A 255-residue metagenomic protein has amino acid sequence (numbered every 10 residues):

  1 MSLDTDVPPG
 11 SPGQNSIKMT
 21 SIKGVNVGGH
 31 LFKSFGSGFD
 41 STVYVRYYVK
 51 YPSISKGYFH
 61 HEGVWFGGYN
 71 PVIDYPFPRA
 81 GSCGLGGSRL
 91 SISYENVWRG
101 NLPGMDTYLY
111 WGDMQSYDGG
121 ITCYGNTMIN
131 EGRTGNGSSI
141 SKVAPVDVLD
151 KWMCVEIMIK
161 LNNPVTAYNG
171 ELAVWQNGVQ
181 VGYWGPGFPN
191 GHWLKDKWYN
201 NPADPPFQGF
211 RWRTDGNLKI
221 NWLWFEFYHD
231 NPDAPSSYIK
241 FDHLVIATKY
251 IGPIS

Functional and structural regions predicted by a protein language model:
M1-M153, I157-S255: Low-complexity, Ser/Thr/Pro/Gly-rich disordered linker/stalk regions
